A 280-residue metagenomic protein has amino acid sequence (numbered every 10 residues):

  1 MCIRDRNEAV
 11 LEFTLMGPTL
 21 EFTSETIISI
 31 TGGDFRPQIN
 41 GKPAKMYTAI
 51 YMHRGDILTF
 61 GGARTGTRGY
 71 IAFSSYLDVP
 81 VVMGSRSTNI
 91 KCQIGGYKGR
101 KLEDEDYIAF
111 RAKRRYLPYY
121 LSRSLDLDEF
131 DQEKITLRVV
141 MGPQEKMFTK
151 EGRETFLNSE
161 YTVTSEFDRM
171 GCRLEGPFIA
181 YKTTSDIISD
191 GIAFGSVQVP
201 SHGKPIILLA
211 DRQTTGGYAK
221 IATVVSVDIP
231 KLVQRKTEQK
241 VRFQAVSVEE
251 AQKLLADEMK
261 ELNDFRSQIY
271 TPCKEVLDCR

Functional and structural regions predicted by a protein language model:
R4-R280: Conserved "landmark" site that anchors the functional core of diverse proteins
